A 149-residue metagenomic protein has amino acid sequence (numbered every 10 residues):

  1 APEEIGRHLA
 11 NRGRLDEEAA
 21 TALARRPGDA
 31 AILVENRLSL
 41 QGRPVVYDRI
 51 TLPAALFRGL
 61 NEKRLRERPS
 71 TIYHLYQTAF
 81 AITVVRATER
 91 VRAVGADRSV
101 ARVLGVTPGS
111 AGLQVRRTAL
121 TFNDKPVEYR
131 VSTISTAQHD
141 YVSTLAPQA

Functional and structural regions predicted by a protein language model:
E3-A149: C-terminal all-alpha effector/ligand-binding and dimerization domain of prokaryotic HTH-type transcriptional repressors
